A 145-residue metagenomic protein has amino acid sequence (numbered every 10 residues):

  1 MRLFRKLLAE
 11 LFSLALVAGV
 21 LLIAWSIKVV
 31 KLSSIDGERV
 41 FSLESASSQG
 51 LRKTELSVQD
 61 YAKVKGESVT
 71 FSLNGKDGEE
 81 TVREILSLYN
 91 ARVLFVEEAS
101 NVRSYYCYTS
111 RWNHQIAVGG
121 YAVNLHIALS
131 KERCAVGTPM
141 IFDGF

Functional and structural regions predicted by a protein language model:
M1-L8: Short, Lys/Arg-rich N-terminal segment immediately upstream of the first membrane anchor
E10-S26: Hydrophobic membrane-insertion alpha-helices, especially the h-region of bacterial N-terminal signal peptides
L22-N74: N-terminal export/targeting and maturation segments
S47-L51, G78-T81, N113-I116, F142-F145: Short, surface-exposed beta-strand/loop "edge" segments at domain boundaries and coil↔beta transitions
R52, Y105-Y108, V136: Generic recognition of long tandem-repeat/solenoid scaffolds
Y61-I116: Mature extracytoplasmic domains of secretory-pathway proteins
Q115-F145: A cross-kingdom marker for long, charged
